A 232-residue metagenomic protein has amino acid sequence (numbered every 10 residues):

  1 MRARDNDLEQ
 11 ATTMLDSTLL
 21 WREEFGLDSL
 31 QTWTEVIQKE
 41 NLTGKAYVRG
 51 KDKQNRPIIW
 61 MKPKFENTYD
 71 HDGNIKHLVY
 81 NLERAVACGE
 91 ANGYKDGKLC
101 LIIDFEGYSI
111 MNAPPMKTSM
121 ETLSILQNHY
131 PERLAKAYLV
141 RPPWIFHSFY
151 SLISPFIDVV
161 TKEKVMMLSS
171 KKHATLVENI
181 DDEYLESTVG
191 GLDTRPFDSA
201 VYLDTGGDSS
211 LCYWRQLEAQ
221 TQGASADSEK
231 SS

Functional and structural regions predicted by a protein language model:
M1-S232: Basic, amphipathic alpha-helical/coil surface patches used to engage anionic, phosphate-bearing ligands and membranes
